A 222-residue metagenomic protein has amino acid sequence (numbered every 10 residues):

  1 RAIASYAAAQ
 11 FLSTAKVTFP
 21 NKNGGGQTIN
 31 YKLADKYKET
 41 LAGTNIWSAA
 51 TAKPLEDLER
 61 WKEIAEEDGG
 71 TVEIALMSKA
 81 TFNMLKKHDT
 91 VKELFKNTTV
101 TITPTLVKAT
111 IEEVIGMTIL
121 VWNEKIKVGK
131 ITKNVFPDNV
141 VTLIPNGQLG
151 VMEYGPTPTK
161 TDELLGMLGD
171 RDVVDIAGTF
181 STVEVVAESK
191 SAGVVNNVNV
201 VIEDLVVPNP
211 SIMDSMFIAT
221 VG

Functional and structural regions predicted by a protein language model:
R1-A2: Long, hydrophobic/aromatic-enriched structural stretches that serve as scaffold segments
Y6, F11, Y31, Y37 (+2 more regions): Sequence-level detector for tyrosine residue identity
Y6-G25: Short, glycine/acidic-rich hinge or "gate" loops at secondary-structure transitions that mediate conformational
G25-P104: Extended, solvent-exposed, turn-rich assembly/linker loops in the middle of proteins
K92-G222: Sequence/fold signature of self-assembling virion shell proteins
